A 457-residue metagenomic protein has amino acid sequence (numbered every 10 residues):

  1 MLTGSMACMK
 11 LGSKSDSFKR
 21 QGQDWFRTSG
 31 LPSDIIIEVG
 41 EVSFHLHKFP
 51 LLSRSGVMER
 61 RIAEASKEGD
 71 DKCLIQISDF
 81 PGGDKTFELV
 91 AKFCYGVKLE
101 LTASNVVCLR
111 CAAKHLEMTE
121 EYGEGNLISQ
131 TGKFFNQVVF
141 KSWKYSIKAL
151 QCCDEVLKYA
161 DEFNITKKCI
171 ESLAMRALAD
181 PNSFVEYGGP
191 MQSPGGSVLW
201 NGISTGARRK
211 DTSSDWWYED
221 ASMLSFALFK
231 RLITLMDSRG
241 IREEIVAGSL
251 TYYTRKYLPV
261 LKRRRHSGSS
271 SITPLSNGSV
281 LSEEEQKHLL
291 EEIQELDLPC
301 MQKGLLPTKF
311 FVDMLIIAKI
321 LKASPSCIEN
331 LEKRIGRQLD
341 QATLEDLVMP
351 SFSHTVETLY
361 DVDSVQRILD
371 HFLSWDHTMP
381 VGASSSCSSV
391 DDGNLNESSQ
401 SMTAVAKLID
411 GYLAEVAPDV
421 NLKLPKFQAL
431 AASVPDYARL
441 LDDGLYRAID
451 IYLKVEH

Functional and structural regions predicted by a protein language model:
M1-L46, K85, K92-A103, L116 (+2 more regions): N-terminal BTB/POZ boundary and linker segment
P32-L46, P50-E121, R208-Q302, K407 (+1 more regions): Canonical BTB/POZ domain core
K92, G96, H115, K133 (+16 more regions): Positions within ordered alpha-helical repeat solenoids
L109-W143: Hydrophobic or amphipathic alpha-helical targeting/insertion segments
E124-S129, I245-S249, K309, S326-K333 (+1 more regions): Short sequence/structural elements of tandem HEAT/ARM alpha-solenoid repeats
G189-R208, H266-E284, V381-G393: Intrinsically disordered, low-complexity domain-flanking/linker segments in eukaryotic proteins, enriched
D237, T251-D370: Long, internal scaffold/assembly segments composed of regular secondary structure
L305, I317-L321, C327-T343, S351-R367 (+5 more regions): Long, low-complexity, Ser/Pro/acidic-rich regulatory segments that adjoin or follow extended alpha-helical scaffold
